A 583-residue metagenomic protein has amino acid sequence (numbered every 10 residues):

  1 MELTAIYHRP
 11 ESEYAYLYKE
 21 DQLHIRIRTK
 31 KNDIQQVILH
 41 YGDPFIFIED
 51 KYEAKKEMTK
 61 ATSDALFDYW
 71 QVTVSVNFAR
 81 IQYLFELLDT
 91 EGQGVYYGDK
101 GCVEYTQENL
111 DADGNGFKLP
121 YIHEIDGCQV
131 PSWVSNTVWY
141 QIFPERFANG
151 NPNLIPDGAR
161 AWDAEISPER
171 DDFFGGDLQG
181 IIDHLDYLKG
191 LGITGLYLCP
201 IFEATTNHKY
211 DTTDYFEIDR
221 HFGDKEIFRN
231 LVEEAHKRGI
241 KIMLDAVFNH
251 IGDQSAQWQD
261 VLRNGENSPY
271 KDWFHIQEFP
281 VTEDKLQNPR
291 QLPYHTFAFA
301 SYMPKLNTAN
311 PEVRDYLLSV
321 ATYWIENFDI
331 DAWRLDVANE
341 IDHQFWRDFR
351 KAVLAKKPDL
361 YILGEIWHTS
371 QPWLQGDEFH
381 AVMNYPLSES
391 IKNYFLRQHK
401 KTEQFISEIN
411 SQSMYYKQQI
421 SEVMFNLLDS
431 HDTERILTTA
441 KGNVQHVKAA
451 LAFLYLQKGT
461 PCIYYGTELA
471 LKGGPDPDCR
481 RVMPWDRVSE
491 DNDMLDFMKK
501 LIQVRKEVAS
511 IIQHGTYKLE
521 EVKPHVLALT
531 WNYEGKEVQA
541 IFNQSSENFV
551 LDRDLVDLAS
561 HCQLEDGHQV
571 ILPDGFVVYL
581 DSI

Functional and structural regions predicted by a protein language model:
M1-D33, E108-S132: Non-catalytic, glycine-rich low-complexity segments
H24-R26, K518-R553: Carbohydrate-binding surface patches
K30-A79, L88-E108: Aromatic-rich carbohydrate-binding modules that target alpha-glucans
K31, I81, G567-I583: C-terminal beta-strand-rich structural cap/linker in extracellular carbohydrate-active enzymes
V138-Y140, L196-L198, I242-L244, W333 (+4 more regions): Hydrophobic faces of well-ordered beta-strands that scaffold small-molecule active sites in alpha/beta enzyme cores
F143-T194, I201-T322, E326-N327, F349-A355 (+1 more regions): Substrate-binding/active-site clefts of carbohydrate-active enzymes
E145, D157, Q375-A381, E422-D429 (+2 more regions): Aromatic/acidic polysaccharide-binding cleft in carbohydrate-active enzymes
V232-I240, H250, S255-E266, E326 (+2 more regions): Active-site-proximal helices and loops of the catalytic beta/alpha 8
